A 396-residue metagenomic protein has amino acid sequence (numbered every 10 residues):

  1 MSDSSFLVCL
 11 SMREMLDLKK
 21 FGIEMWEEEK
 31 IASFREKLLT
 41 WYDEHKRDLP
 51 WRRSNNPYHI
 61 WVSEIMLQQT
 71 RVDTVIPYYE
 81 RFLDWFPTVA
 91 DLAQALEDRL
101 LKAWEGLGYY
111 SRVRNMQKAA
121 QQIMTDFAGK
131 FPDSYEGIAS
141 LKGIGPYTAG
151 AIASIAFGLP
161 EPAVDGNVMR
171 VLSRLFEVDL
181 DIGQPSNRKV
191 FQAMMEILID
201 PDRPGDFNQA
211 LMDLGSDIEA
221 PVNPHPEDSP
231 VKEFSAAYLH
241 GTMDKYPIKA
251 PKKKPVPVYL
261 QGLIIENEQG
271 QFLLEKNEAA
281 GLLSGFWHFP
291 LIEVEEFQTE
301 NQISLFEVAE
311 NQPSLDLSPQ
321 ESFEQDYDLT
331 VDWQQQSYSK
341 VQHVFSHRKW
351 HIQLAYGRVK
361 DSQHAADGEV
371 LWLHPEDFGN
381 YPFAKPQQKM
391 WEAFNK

Functional and structural regions predicted by a protein language model:
S2-R47, R53, S216-K396: Intrinsically disordered, low-complexity, charged terminal extensions of DNA damage-control enzymes
D17-E29, W41-E227, V231-L239, D244: Catalytic cores of DNA base-excision repair glycosylases
